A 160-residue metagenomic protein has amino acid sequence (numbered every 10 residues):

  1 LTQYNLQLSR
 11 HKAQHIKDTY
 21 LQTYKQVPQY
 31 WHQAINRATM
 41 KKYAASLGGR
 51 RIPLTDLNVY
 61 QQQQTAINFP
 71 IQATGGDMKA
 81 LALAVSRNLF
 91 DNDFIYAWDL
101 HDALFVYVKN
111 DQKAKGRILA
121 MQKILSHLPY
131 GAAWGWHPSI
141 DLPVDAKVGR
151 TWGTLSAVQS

Functional and structural regions predicted by a protein language model:
L1-S160: Conserved catalytic core of nucleotide polymerization and phosphodiester-bond processing enzymes
